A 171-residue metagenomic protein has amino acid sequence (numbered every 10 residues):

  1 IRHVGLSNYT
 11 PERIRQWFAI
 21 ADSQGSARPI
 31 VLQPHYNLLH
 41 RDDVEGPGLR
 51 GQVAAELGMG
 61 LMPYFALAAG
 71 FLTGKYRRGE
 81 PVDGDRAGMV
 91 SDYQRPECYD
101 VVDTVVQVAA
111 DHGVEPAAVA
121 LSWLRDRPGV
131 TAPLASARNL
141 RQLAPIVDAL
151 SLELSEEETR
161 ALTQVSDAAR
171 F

Functional and structural regions predicted by a protein language model:
I1-Q164, A169: Beta/alpha (TIM)-barrel catalytic core signal, keyed to glycine-rich beta->alpha loops juxtaposed to Asp/Glu that bind
